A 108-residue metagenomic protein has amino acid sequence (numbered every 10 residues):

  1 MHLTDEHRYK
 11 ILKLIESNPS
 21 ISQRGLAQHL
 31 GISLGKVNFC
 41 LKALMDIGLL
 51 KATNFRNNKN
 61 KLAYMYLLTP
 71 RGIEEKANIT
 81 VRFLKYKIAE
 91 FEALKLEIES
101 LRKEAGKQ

Functional and structural regions predicted by a protein language model:
M1-H7, S22, T53-K76: Short, cationic-aromatic polyanion-contact patches
Y9-K13: Pre-recognition alpha-helix immediately N-terminal to the DNA-recognition helix within helix-turn-helix or winged-helix
R24, G35: Key DNA-contact positions within bacterial/archaeal DNA-binding proteins
Q28, D46: Alpha-helical residues within the helix-turn-helix
E74-Q108: Amphipathic alpha-helical dimerization/coiled-coil segments that flank or bridge DNA-binding/regulatory modules
